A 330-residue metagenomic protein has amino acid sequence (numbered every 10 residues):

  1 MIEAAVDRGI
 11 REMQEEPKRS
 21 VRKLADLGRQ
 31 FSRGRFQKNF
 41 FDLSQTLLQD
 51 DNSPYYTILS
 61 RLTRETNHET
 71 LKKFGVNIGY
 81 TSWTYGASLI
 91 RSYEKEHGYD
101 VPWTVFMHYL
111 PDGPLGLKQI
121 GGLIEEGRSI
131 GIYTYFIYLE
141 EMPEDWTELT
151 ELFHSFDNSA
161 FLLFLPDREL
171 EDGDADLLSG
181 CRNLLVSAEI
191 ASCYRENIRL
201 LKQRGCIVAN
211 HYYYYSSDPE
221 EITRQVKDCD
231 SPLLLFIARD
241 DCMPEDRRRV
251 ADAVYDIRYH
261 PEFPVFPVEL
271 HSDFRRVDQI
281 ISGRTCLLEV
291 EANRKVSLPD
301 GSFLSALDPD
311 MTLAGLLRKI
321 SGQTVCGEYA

Functional and structural regions predicted by a protein language model:
M1-Q45, V254, R258-A330: Accessory C-terminal segments flanking Radical SAM cores
G34-M107, S129: N-terminal [4Fe-4S]-dependent radical SAM core
K95-E96, L152, D174: Short, flexible, glycine/charge-rich loop motifs used to bind or transfer phosphoryl groups or to couple energy/partner
T104-L117, G127-E144, F156-N197, L201-D218 (+1 more regions): Core AdoMet radical
Y109, T134-Y138, C193-G283, E289-V296: Conserved C-terminal portion of the radical SAM core fold that forms the substrate/S-adenosylmethionine-binding
L115, Q119-G122, R249: Alpha-helix N-cap and loop-to-helix initiation/capping positions
L123-G127, F153, L177-L178, L201 (+2 more regions): Generic structural signal for hydrophobic
T147-E148: Conserved nucleotide-cofactor-binding alpha/beta core module
